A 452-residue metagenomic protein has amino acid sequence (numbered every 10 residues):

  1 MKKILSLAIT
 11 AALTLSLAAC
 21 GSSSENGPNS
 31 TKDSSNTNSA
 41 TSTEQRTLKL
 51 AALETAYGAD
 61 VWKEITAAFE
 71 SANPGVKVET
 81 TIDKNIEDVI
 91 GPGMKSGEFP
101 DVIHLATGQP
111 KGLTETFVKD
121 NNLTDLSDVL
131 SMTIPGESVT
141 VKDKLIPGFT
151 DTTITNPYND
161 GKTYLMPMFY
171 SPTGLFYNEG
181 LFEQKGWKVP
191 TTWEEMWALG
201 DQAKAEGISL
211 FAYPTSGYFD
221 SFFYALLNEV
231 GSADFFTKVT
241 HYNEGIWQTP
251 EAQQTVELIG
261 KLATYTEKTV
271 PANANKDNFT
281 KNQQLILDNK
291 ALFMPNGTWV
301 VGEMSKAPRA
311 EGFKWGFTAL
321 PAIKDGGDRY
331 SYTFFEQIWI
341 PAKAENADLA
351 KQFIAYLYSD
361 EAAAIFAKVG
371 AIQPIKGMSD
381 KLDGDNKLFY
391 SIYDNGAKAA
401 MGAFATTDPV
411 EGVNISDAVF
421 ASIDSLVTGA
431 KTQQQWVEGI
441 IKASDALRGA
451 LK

Functional and structural regions predicted by a protein language model:
I4-L7, C20-D120, M132, E137-K142 (+9 more regions): Conserved N-terminal structural module of periplasmic/extracytoplasmic solute-binding proteins
A56, D60, A68, D125 (+6 more regions): Mature extracytoplasmic/periplasmic domains
T66, E115, A225-N228, E257-N346: Extracytoplasmic/periplasmic substrate-binding proteins
E79, Y158, S331-Y332, G370-G377 (+1 more regions): C-terminal capping/gating helix-and-loop segments adjacent to ligand/active sites or protein-protein/ligand interfaces
P110-P172, W197: Hinge/lid segment of periplasmic solute-binding proteins
T124-G148, G231-Q254, K306-R309, A322-R329: Short, solvent-exposed loop/beta-turn-alpha elements that line the ligand-binding surface or hinge of extracytoplasmic
I154-M168, T173, W197-Q248, N282 (+1 more regions): Extracytoplasmic/periplasmic solute-binding protein
D201-A203, H241-A274: Glycine-centered hinge/linker elements that transmit conformational signals in sensory and ligand-binding systems
